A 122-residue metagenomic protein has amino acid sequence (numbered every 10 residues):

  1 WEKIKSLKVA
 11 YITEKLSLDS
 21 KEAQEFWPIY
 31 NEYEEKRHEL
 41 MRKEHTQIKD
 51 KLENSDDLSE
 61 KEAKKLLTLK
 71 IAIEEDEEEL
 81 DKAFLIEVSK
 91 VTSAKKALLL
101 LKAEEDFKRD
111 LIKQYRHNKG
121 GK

Functional and structural regions predicted by a protein language model:
W1, S59-E60, H117: General structural signal for secondary-structure boundaries
W1-V9: Acidic, low-complexity proline/glycine-rich segments
S6-L7, K15, E74-K122: Amphipathic, charged alpha-helical segments and their helix-to-coil junctions in extracytoplasmic/peripheral assemblies
K8-V91: Amphipathic alpha-helical segments
